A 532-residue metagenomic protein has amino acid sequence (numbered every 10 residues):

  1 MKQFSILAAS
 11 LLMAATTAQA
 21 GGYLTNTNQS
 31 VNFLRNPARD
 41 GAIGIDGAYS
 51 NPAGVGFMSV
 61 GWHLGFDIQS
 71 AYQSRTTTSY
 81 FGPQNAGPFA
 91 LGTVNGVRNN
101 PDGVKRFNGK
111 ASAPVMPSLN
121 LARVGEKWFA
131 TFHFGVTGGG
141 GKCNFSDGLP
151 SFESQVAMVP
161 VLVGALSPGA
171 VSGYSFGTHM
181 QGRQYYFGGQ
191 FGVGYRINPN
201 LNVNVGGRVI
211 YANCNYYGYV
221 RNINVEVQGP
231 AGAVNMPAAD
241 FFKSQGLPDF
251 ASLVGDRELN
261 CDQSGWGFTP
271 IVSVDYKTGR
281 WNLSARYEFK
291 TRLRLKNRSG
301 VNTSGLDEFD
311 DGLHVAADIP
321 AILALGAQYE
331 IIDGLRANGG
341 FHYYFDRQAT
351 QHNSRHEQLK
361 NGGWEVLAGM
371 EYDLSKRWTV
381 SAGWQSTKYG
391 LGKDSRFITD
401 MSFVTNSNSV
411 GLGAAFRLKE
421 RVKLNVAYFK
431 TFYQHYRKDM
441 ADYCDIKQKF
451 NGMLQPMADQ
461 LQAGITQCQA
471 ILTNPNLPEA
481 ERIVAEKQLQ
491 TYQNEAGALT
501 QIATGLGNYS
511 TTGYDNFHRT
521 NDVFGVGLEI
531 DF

Functional and structural regions predicted by a protein language model:
M1-A20: Gram-negative bacterial Sec-dependent N-terminal signal peptides
K2, L11, V55-F57, L121-A122 (+2 more regions): A general structural signal for short secondary-structure junctions and capping/turn motifs
A15-G139, N406, F429, Y433: N-terminal, post-signal peptide beta-strand-biased segments of exported outer-membrane/organellar beta-barrel and other
G21-L34, A38, I43, M116 (+1 more regions): Outer-membrane beta-barrel porins/channels
